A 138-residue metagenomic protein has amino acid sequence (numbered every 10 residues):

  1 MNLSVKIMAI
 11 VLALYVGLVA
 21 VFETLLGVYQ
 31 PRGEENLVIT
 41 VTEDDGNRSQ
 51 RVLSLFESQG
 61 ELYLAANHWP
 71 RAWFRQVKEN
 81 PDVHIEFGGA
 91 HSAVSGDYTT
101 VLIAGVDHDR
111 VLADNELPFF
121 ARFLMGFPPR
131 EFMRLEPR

Functional and structural regions predicted by a protein language model:
M1-S4: Cytosolic-side transmembrane helix boundary signature
K6-E23: Hydrophobic membrane-insertion alpha-helices, especially the h-region of bacterial N-terminal signal peptides
L18-I39: Aromatic-capped interface at the extracytoplasmic side of an N-terminal signal-anchor transmembrane helix
Y29, S54, F123-M125: Short secondary-structure boundary/capping segments
V41-R71: Short extracytoplasmic
D44-S49, P70-R138: Short, structured beta-strand-loop surface elements
